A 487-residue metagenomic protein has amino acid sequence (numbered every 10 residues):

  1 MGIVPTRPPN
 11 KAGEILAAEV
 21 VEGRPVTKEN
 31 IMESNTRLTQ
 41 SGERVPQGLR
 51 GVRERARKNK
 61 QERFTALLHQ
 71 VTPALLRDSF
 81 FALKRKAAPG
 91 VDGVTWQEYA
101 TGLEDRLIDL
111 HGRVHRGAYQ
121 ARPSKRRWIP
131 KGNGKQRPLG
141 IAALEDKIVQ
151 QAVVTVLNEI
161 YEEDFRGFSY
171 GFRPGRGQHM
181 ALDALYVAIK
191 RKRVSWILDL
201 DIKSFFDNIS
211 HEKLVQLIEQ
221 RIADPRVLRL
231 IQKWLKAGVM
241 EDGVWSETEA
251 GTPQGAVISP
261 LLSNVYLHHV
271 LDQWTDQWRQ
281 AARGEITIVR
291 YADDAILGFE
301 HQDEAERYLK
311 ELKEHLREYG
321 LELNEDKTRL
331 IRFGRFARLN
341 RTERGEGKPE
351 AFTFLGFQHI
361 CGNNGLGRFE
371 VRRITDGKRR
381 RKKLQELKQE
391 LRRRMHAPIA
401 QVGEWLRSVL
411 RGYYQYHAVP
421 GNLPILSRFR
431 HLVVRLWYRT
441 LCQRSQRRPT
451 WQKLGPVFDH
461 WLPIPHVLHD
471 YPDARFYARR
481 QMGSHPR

Functional and structural regions predicted by a protein language model:
M1-R487: Non-catalytic terminal/accessory segments
